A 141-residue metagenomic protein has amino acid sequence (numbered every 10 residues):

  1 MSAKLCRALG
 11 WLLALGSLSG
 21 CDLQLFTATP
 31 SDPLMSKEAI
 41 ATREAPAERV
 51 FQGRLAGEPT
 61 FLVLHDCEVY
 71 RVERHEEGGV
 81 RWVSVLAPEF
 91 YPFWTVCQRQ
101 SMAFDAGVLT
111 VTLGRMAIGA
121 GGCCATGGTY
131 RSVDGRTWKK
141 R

Functional and structural regions predicted by a protein language model:
M1-L9: Bacterial N-terminal signal peptides that target proteins for export
S17-G20: C-terminal motif of bacterial Sec signal peptides marking the signal peptidase cleavage site
D22-Q24: Bacterial signal peptide processing site
E38-E68: Beta-strand-rich domains and repeat architectures in extracellular enzymes and scaffolds, especially beta-propellers
A45-Q52, E89-F104: Repeated scaffold domains used in trafficking and secretory/extracellular systems, primarily beta-propellers
R54-D66, A103-G121: Short beta-strand elements that form the blades of beta-propeller/WD-repeat-like and other beta-sheet-rich scaffold
H65-V80: Beta-propeller domains
H75, R131-S132: Conserved Ser/Thr-centered positions that define the repeating blades of beta-propeller domains
